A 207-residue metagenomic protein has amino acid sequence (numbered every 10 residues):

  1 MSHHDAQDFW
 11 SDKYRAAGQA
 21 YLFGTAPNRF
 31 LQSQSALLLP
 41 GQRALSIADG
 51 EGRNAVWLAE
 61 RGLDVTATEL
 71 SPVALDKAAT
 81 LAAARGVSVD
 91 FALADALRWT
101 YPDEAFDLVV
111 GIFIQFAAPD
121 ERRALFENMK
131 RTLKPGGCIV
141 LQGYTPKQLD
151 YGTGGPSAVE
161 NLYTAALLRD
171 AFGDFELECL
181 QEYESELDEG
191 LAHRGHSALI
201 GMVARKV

Functional and structural regions predicted by a protein language model:
M1-L39, K147: Conserved class I S-adenosyl-L-methionine
R43-I47, E51-R98: Class I SAM-dependent methyltransferase SAM/SAH-binding core
L97-L108: A short acidic, Gly/Pro-enriched loop at the edge of an enzyme's catalytic core that lines a small-molecule cofactor
F116, G143-L149, E184-S185: Short "lid" loop at the C-terminus of a central beta-strand within the Rossmann-like core of SAM-dependent
F116-M129: A short, conserved alpha-helix within the catalytic core of class I
G136-G143: Conserved beta-strand signature within the Rossmann-like core of class I S-adenosyl-L-methionine
D150-L167, L191-G195, L199: Acceptor-substrate binding/catalytic loop of class I
E160-Q181: Short alpha-helix
